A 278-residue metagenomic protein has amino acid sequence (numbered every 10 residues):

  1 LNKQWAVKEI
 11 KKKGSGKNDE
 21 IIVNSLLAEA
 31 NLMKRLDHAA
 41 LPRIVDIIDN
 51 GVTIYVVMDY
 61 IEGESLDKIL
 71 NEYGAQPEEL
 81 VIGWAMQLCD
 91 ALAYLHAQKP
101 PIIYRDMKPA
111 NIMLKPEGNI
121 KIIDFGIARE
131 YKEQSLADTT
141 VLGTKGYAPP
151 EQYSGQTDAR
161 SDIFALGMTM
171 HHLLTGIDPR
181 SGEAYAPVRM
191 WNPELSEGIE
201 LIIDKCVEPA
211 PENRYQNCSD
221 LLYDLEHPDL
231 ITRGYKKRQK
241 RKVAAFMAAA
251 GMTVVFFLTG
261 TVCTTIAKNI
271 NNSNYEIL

Functional and structural regions predicted by a protein language model:
G14-R35: AlphaC helix of the eukaryotic protein kinase fold
I47: Activation-segment/catalytic-loop signature of the eukaryotic protein kinase fold
G51-S65: Conserved short submotifs of the Hanks-type protein kinase catalytic core that shape the nucleotide-binding pocket
L66-Q76: AlphaC helix of the protein kinase catalytic domain
W84-A85: Activation segment signature within eukaryotic-like protein kinase domains
D90-I102: Protein kinase catalytic-loop region centered on the HRD/HxD motif
T144-L230: C-terminal lobe helix-coil module of Hanks-type protein kinase domains
